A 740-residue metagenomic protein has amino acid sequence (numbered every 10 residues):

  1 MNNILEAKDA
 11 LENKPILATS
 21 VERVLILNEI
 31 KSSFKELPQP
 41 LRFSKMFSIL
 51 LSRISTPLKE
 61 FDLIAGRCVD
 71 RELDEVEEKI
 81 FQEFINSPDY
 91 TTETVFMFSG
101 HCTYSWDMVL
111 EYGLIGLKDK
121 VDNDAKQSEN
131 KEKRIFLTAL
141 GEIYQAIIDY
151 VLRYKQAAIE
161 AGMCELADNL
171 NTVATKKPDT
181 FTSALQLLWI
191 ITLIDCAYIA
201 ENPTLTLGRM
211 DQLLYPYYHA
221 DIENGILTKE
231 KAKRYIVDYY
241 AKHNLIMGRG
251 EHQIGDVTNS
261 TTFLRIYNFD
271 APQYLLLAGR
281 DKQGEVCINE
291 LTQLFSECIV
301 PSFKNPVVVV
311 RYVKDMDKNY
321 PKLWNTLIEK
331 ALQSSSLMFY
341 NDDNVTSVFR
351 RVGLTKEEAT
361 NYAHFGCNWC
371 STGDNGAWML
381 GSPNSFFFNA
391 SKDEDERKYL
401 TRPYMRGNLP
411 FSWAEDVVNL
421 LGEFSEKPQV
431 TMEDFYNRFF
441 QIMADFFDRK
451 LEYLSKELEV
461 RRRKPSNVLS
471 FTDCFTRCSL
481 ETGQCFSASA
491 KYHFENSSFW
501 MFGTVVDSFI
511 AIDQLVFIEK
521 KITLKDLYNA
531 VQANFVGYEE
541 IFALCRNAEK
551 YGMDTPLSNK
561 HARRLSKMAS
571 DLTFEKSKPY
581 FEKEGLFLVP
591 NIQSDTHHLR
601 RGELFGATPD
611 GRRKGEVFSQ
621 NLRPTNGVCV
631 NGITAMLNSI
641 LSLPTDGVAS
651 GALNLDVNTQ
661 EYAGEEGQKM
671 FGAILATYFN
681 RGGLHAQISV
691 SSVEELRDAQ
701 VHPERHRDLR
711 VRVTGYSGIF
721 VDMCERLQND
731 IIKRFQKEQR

Functional and structural regions predicted by a protein language model:
M1-A139, E160, E165-R740: Conserved catalytic cores of very large enzyme subunits
F136, L140-I143, I147, V151 (+1 more regions): Low-complexity, highly charged intrinsically disordered N-terminal segments that act as targeting/localization
A146, Y150-R153, R234, D238: A non-catalytic, amphipathic alpha-helix used as a structural packing/dimerization or gating element in enzyme scaffolds
